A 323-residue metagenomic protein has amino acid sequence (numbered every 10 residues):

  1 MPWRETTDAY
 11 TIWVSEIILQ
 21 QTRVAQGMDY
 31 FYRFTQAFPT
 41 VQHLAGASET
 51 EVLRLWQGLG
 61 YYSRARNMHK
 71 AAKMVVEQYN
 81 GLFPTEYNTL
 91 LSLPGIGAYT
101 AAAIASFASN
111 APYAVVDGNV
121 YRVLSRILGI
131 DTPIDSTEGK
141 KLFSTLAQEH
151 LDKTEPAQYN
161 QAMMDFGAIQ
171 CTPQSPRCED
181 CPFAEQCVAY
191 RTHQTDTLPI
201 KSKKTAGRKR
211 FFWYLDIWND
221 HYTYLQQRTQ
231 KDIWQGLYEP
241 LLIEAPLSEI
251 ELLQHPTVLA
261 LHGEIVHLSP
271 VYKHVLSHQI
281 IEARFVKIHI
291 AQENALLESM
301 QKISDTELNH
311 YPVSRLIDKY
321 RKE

Functional and structural regions predicted by a protein language model:
M1-E179, F183-T192, D196, L259: Catalytic cores of DNA base-excision repair glycosylases
E5, A168-E323: Intrinsically disordered, low-complexity, charged terminal extensions of DNA damage-control enzymes
